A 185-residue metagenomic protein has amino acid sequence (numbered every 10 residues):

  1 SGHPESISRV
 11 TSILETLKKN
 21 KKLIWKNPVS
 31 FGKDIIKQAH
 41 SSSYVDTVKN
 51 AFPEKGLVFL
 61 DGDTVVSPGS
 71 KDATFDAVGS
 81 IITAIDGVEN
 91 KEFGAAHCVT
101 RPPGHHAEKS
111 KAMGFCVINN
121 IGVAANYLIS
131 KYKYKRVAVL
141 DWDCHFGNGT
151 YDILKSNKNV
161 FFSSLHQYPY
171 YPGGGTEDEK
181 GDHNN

Functional and structural regions predicted by a protein language model:
S1-N185: HDAC/HDAC-like amidohydrolase catalytic core signature
